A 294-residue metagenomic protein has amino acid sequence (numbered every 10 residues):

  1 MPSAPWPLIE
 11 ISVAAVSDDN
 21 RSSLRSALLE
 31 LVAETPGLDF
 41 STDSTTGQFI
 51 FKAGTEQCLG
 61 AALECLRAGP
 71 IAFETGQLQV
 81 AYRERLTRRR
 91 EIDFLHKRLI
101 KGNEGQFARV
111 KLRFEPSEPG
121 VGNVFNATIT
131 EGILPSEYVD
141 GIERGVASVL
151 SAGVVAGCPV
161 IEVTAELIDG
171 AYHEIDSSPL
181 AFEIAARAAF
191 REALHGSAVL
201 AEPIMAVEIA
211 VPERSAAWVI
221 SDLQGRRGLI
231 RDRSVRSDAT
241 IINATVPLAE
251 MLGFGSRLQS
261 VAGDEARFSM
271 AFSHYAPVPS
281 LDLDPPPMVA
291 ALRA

Functional and structural regions predicted by a protein language model:
M1-A294: Accessory interaction regions appended to the cores of large information-processing enzymes
